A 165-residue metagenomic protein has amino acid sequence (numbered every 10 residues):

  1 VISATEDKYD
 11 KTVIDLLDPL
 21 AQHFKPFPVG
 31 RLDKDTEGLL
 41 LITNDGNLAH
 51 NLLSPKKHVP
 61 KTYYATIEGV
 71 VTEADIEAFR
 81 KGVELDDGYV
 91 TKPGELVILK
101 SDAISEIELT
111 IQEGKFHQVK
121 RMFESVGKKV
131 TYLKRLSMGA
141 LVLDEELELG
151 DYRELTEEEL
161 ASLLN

Functional and structural regions predicted by a protein language model:
V1-N165: Basic, flexible Lys/Arg- and Gly-enriched helix-loop patches that mediate nucleic-acid binding at interfaces with rRNA
